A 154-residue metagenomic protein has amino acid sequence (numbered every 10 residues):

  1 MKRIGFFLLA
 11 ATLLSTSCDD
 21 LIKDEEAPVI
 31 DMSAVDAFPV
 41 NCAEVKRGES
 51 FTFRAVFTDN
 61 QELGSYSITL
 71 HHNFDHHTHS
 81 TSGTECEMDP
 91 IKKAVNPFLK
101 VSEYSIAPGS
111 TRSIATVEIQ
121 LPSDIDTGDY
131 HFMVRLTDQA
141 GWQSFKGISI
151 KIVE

Functional and structural regions predicted by a protein language model:
T12-F38: Bacterial Sec-dependent N-terminal signal peptides
V40-E49: Short, solvent-exposed loop/linker segments at the N-terminal edge of repeated beta-sheet extracellular domains
F51, G128-F132: Exposed beta-strand face motif in extracellular beta-rich ectodomains
F51-E62, H72, D138: Extracellular acidic, Ser/Thr/Pro-rich low-complexity tracts
N96-E118: Aromatic sugar-binding surface patches on proteins that engage polysaccharides or sugar-phosphate polymers
Q120-D126: Short, surface-exposed loop/turn segments at beta-strand-coil junctions that are enriched for proline with nearby
V134-L136: Conserved structural position at the C-terminal beta-strand of extracellular beta-sandwich adhesion modules
F145-V153: C-terminal edge beta-strand
